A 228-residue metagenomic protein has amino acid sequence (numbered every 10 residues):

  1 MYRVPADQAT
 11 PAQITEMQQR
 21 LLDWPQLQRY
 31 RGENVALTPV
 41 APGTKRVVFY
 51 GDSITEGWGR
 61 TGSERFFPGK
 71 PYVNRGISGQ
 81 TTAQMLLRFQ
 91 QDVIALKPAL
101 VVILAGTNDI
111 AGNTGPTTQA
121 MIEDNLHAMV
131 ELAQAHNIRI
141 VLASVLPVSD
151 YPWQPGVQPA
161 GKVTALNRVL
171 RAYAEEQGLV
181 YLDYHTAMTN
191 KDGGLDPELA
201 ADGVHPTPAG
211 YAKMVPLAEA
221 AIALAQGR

Functional and structural regions predicted by a protein language model:
M1-V48, R60, R65, L96 (+1 more regions): N-terminal secretory targeting modules
M17, D23, G43, G51 (+3 more regions): Short linear sequence motifs
L22-L27, I77-T81, P159: Short, flexible loop segments at the rims of nucleotide/cofactor-binding pockets, characterized by
R29-R31, S53-G57, V163-T164: Short amphipathic alpha-helical surface micro-motifs
T44-R60, S78-T81: Catalytic nucleophile-elbow at a beta strand-turn-alpha helix junction centered on a G-D-S/GDSL motif, marking
Y50, R75, L182-Y184: Hydrophobic residues at beta-strand termini and immediately following loops that shape nucleotide-binding pockets
E64-P71, Q80, L86-R228: Alpha-helical cap/lid subdomain in secreted, periplasmic, or secretory-pathway luminal O-acyl-processing enzymes
